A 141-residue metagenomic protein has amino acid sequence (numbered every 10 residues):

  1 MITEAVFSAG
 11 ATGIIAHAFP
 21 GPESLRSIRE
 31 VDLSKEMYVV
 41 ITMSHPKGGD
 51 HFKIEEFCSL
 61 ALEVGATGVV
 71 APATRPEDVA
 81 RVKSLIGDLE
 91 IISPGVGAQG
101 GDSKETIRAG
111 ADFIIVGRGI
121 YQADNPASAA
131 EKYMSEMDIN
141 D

Functional and structural regions predicted by a protein language model:
M1-P76, D88: Conserved anion-binding
I2, S24, I28, F57-L60 (+5 more regions): A general structural detector for well-ordered alpha-helical segments in enzyme core domains, enriched
A18-P20, T42-P46, G95-Q99, R118-Q122: Short, acidic/turn-prone active-site loops that include or flank metal/cofactor- and phosphate-binding residues
S27-T42, A80-A98, Y133-D141: Alpha-helix-loop-beta-strand connector modules within alpha/beta enzyme cores
I28-V31, K104-D141: C-terminal helical cap(s) of enzyme catalytic domains, especially alpha/beta-barrels
A73-I120: A C-terminal functional module that forms or caps the active site or interfaces directly with catalytic machinery
